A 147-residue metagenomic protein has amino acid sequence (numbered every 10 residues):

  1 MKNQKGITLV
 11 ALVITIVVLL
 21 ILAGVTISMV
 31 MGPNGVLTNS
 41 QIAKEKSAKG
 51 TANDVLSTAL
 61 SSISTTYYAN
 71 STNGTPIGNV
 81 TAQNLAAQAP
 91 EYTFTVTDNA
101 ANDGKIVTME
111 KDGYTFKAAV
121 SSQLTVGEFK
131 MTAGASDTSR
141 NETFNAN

Functional and structural regions predicted by a protein language model:
Q4-M29: N-terminal single-pass transmembrane signal-anchor helix
T26-T38: Small/polar residue-rich beta-strand/coil "junction" motifs that cap repeat-based extracellular fibers
G35-A69: Membrane-proximal N-terminal amphipathic helix
T58-N147: Periplasmic/extracellular, small/polar-rich flexible segments of pilin-like filament-forming proteins
